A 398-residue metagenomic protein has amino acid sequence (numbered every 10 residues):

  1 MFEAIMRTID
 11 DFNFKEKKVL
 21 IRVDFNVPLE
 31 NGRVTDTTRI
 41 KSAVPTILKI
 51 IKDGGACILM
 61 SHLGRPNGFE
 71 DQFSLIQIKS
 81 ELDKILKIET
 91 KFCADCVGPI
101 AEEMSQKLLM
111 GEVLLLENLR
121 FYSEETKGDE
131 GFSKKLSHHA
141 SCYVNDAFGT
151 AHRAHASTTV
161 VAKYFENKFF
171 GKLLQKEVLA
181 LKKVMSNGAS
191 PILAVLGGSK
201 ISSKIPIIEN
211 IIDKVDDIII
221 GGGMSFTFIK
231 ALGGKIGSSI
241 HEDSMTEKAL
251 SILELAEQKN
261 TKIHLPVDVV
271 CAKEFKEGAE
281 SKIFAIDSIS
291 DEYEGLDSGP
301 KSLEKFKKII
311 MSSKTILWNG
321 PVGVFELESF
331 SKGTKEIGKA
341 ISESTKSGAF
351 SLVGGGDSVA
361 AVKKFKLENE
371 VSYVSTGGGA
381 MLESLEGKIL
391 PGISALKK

Functional and structural regions predicted by a protein language model:
F2-K398: Active-site loop-to-helix "anion-binding N-cap" substructures in soluble metabolic enzymes
